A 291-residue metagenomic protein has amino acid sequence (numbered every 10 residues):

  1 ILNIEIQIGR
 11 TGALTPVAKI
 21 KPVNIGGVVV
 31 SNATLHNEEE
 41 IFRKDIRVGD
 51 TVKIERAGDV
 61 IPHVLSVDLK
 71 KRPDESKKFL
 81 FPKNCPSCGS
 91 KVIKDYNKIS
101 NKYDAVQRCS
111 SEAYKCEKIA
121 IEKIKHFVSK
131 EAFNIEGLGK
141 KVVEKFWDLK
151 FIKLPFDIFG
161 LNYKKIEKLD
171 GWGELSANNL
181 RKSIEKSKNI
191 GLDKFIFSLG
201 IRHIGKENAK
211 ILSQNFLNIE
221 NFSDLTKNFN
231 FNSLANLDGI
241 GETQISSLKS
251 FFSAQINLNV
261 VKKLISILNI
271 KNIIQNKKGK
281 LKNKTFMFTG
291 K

Functional and structural regions predicted by a protein language model:
I1-H126: N-terminal cationic and glycine-rich segments that engage phosphates or anionic surfaces
I6-G9, I25, L69, S90 (+5 more regions): Hydrophobic alpha-helix feature that most strongly marks membrane-spanning transmembrane helices and their immediate
G12, G49, G139, G205 (+1 more regions): Conserved hydrophobic/aromatic pocket- or pore-lining residues that grip, position, or stack substrates in active sites
V23-I25, I152, L281, K291: Hydrophobic pocket-lining residues within nucleotide cofactor-binding pockets
N37, K153-L154, N218-N221: Alpha-helix N-cap recognition
Y96-I204, N208-Q214, T243: Extended interfacial segments that mediate partner engagement and assembly in macromolecular machines
F127, L169-K291: DNA strand-break repair and replication-stress modules
